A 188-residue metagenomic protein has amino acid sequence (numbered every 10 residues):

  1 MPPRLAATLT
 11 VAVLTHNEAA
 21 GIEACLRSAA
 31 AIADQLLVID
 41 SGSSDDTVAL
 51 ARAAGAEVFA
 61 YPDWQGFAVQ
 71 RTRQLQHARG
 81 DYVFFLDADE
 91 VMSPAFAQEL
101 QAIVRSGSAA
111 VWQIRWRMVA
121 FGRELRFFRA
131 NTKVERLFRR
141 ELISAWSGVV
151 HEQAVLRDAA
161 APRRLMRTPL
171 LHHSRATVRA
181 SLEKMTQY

Functional and structural regions predicted by a protein language model:
L5-T10: Extreme N-terminal starter segment of soluble prokaryotic enzymes
V13-Q35: Short, well-formed alpha-helical segments that are part of the catalytic scaffolds of diverse glycosyltransferases
A20-A24, D45-A54, A95-F96: Acidic helix N-cap motif at the loop->helix transition within catalytic regions of sugar-transfer enzymes
S28, I32, D40-R52, D63 (+1 more regions): A conserved acidic beta->alpha catalytic loop
I32, A53-G55, K133, A159: Short, structured coil segments at secondary-structure junctions
D34, V48-H77: Conserved donor nucleotide-binding strand/loop of the catalytic core
S41, P62-D63, Q74, G80 (+3 more regions): Short acidic donor-binding/metal-coordinating loop in glycosyltransferase active sites
A68-V69, L75, Y82, S93-Y188: Catalytic-site signature of metal-activated, phosphate-bearing donor transferases, centered on the GT-A/GT-A-like
